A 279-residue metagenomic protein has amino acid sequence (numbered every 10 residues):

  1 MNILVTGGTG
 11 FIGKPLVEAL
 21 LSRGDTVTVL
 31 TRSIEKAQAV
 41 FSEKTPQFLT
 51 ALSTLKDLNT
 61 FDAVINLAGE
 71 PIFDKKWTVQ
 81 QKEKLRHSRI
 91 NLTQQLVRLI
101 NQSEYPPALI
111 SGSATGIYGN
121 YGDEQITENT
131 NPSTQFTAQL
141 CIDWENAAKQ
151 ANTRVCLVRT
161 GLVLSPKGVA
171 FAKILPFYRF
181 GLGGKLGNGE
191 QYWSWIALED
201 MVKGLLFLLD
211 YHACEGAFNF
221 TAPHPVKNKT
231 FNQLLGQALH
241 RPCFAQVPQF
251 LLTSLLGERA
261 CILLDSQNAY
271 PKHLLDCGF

Functional and structural regions predicted by a protein language model:
I3-R23: N-terminal Rossmann NAD(P)H-binding glycine-rich loop of SDR-like oxidoreductase domains
S42-Q95, L99: NAD(P)H-binding glycine-rich loop region in Rossmannoid oxidoreductase-like domains and their noncatalytic homologs
T93-T134: Conserved Rossmann-fold NAD(P)-dependent oxidoreductase catalytic core, especially the SDR/UDP-sugar
P132-Q135, G161-G168, N188-L198: Glycine-rich "substrate-gating" loop/helix at the edge of Rossmann-like oxidoreductase active sites
N146-P166: Conserved beta-loop-beta element that borders a ligand/cofactor-binding pocket
L175-G183, Q191-P225: Alpha-helical substrate-binding/gating segment
Y211-E258: Mid/C-terminal beta-alpha module of Rossmann-like enzyme folds, strongest in SDR-family dehydrogenases/epimerases
K229-Q233, T253-F279: Conserved C-terminal active-site "lid" loop/helix of NAD(P)H-dependent oxidoreductases that clamps the redox cofactor
